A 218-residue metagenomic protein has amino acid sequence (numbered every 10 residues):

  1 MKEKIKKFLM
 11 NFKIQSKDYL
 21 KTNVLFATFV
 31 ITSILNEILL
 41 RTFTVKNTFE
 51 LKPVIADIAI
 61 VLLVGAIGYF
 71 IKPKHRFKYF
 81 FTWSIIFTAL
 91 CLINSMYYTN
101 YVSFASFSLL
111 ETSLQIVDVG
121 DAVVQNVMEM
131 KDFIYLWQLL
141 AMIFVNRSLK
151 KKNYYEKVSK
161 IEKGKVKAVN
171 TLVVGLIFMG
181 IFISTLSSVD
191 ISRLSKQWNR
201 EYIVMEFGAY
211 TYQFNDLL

Functional and structural regions predicted by a protein language model:
K2-L217: Transmembrane and membrane-interface helices of multi-pass, inner-membrane envelope-modifying transferases
